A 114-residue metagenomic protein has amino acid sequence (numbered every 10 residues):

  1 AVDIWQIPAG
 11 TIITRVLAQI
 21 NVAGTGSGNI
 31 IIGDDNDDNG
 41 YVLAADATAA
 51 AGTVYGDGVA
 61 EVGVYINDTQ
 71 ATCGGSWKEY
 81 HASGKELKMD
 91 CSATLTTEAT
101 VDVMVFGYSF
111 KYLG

Functional and structural regions predicted by a protein language model:
A1-G114: Surface-exposed, low-hydrophobicity beta-strand/loop segments enriched in small/polar/acidic residues
